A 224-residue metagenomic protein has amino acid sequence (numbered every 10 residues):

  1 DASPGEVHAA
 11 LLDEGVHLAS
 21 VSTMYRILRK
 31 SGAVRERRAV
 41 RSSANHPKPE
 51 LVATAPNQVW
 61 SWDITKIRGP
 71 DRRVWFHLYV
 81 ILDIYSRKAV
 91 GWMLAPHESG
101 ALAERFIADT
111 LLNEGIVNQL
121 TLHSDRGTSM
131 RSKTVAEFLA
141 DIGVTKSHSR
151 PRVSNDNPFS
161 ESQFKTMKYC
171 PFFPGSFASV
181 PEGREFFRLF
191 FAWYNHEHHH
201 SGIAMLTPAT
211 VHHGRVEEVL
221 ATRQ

Functional and structural regions predicted by a protein language model:
D1-V59, V153, T207, V211-A221: Basic, flexible linker segments flanking DNA-binding modules in nucleic acid-interacting mobile-element proteins
S3-P4, S20, N57, L78 (+5 more regions): Hydrophobic (often cysteine-bearing) scaffold residues that line and stabilize catalytic clefts of nucleotide/cofactor
V7, M24, D63, I81 (+10 more regions): Mobile genetic element proteins and their domesticated derivatives, centered on retroelements and DNA transposons
H17, L28-L82, A101-D109, N113-Q119: Mobile-element integrase/transposase regions, centering on the N-terminal DNA-binding/Zn-coordinating module
D83-I84, L94-S99: A short acidic/small-residue loop/turn micro-motif
S86-W92, K146-S149, F173-P174: Short small-residue beta-strand/loop micro-motif enriched in glycine and branched aliphatics
S124-R126, M130-L139, H148-K168, S179-R188 (+1 more regions): RNase H-like two-metal-ion nuclease catalytic core shared by retroviral integrases and related mobile-element nucleases
A140-V144, K168-Q224: C-terminal domain-tail junction helix/linker
